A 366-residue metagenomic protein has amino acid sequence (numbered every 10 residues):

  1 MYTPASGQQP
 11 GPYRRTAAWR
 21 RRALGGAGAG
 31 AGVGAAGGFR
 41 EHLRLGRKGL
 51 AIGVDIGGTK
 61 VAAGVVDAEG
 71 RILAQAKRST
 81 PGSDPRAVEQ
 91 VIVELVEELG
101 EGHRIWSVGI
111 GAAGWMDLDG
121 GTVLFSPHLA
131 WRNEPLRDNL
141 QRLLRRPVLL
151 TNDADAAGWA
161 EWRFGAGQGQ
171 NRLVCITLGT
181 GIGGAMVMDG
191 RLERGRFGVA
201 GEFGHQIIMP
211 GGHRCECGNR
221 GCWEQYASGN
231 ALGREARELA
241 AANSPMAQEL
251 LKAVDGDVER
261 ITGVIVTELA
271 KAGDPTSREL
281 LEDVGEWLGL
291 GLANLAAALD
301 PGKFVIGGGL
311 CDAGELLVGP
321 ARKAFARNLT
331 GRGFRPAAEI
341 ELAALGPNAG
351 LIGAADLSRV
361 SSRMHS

Functional and structural regions predicted by a protein language model:
M1-G25, A36-S107, D117-T122, R137-V148 (+3 more regions): ATP-binding/phosphotransfer module of carbohydrate and carboxylate kinases, centering on a glycine-rich
A27-V33: Intrinsically disordered, low-complexity regions enriched in glycine and serine
D55, G109-A113, T151, C175-G181 (+1 more regions): Short beta-strand segments
K60, A154-A156, T180-G183, P210: Conserved A3 ("GATE") glycine/threonine-rich loop of ANL adenylate-forming enzymes
A76-R78, P127, R196: Short hydrophobic alpha-helix segments
P127-N133, L149-D155, C175-L178, E341-P347: Active-site nucleophile and cofactor-binding loops and adjacent substrate-binding regions of central metabolic enzymes
A157-R163, G184-M186, H205-Q206: Adenylate-forming
V199-E202: Structural signature of FAD isoalloxazine-binding scaffolds in flavoprotein oxidoreductases
